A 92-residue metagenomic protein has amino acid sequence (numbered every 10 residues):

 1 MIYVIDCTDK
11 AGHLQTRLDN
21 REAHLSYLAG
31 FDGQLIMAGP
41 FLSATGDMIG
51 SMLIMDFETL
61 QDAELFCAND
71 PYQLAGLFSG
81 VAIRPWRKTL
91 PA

Functional and structural regions predicted by a protein language model:
M1-A92: Conserved, structured core segments of small domains
